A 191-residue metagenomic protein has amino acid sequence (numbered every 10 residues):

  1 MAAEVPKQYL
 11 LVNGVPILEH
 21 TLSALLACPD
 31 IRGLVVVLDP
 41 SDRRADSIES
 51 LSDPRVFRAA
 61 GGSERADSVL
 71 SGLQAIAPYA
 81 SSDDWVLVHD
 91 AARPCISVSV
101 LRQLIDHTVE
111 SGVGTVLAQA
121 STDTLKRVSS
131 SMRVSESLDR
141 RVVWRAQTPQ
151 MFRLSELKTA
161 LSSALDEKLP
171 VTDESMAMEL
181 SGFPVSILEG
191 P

Functional and structural regions predicted by a protein language model:
M1-S41: N-terminal glycine-rich phosphate-binding loop and ensuing alpha1 helix
C28, D53, S111: Acidic-histidine catalytic/liganding microenvironments
R32-V35, F57, S186: A structural signal for isolated positions on well-ordered beta-strands in alpha/beta enzyme cores
S41-S47: Short, charged/polar "capping" segments at the starts of alpha-helices and the immediately preceding loops
S50-D84: Short phosphate-binding loop-to-helix
R65, A91-C95, D123: Acidic metal-phosphate-binding loop of nucleotide-sugar-dependent transferases
W85-H89: Short aromatic-hydrophobic micro-motifs that form the base-stacking/packing surface for donor nucleotide recognition
I96-L188: Conserved core of the sugar-phosphate nucleotidyltransferase
